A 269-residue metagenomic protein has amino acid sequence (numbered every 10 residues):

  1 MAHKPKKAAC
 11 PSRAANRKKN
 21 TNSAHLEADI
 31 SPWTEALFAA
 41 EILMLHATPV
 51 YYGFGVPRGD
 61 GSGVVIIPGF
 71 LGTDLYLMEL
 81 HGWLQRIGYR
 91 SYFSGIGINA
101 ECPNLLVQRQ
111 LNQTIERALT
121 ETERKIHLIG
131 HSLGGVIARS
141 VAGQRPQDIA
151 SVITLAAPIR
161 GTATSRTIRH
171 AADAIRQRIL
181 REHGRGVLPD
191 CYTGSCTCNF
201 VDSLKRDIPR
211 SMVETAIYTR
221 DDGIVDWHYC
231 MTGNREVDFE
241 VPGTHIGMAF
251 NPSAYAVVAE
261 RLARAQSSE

Functional and structural regions predicted by a protein language model:
M1-V65, L71-G82, I87, F93 (+2 more regions): Flexible, membrane-associating and regulatory peripheral segments of lipid-active enzymes
N16, N20-N22, N99, N104 (+4 more regions): Detector for Asparagine
E27, G143-E269: Helical cap/lid subdomain of alpha/beta-hydrolase-fold lipid enzymes that gates access to the catalytic pocket
F38, F54, F70, Y92-F93 (+4 more regions): Phenylalanine-focused residue identity feature
A39-H46, L111, A171-A172, W227: Generic hydrophobic, helix-prone segments enriched in Leu/Val/Ile
A40, T48, D60, V136 (+3 more regions): Short secondary-structure boundary micro-motifs
I42, Y52-G55, G59, I66 (+7 more regions): Amphipathic, alpha-helical segments enriched in basic
G63-L75, E79, Q85-G95, N99-S203: Serine-dependent carboxylesterase/thioesterase catalytic core of lipase-like alpha/beta-hydrolase/SGNH enzymes
